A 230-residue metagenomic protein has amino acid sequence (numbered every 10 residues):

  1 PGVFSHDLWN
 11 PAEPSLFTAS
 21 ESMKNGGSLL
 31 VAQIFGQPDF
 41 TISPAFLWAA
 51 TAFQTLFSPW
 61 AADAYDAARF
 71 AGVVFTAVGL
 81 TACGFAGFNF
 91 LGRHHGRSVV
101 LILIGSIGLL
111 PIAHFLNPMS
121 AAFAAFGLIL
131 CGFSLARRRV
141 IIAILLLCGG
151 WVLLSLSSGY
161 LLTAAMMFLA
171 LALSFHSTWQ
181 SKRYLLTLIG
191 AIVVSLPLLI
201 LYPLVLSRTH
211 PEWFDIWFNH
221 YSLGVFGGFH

Functional and structural regions predicted by a protein language model:
S15-P38, A45, A52-T55: Extracytosolic helix-loop segments that constitute the early lumenal/periplasmic catalytic or substrate-binding loops
L16-E21, G149, S155-H230: Transmembrane-lumen/periplasm boundary regions of multi-pass, lipid-linked membrane glycan transferases
A49-F70: Juxtamembrane segments of multi-pass membrane glycosylation machinery that transfer sugars from lipid-linked donors
F70-F90: Transmembrane-helix motifs of polytopic, lipid-linked glycan transferases
T76, L103, A122-L130, M166-F168: Hydrophobic core segments of transmembrane alpha-helices in multi-pass, intramembrane catalytic enzymes
F88-H94, F126-L146, W151-L154: Membrane-interface transmembrane helices that cradle and orient dolichyl/undecaprenyl
V99-I104, W151: Short helix- or helix-capping micro-motifs that position conserved polar/aromatic residues at function-defining sites
G108-A122, G159-Y160: Short acidic/glycine- and proline-prone juxtamembrane loop motifs at membrane-interface regions of multi-pass membrane
